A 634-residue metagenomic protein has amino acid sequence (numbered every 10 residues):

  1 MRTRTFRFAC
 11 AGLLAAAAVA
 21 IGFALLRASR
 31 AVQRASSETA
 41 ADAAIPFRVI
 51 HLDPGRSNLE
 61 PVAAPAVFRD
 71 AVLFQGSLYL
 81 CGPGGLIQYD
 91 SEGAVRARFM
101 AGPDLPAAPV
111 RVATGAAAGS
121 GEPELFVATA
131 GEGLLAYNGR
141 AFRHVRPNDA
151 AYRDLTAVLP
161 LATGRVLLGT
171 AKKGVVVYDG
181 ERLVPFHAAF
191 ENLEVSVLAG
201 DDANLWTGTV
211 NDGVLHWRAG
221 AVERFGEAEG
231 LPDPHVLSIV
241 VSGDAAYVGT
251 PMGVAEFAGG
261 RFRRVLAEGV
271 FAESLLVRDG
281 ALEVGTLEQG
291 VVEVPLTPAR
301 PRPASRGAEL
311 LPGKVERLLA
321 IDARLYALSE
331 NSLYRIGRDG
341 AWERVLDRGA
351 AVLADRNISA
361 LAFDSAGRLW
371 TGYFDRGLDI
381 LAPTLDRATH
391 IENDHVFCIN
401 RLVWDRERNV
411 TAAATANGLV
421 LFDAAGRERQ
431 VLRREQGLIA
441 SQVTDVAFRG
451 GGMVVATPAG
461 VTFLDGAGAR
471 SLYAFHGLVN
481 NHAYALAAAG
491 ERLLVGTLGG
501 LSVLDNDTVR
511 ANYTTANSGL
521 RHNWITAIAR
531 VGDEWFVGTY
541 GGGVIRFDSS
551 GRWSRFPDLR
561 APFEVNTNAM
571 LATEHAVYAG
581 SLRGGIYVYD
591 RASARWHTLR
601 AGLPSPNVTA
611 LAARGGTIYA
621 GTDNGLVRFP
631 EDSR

Functional and structural regions predicted by a protein language model:
R2-R634: Carboxylate-rich, polar loop motifs that coordinate divalent cations or form catalytic acidic clusters
